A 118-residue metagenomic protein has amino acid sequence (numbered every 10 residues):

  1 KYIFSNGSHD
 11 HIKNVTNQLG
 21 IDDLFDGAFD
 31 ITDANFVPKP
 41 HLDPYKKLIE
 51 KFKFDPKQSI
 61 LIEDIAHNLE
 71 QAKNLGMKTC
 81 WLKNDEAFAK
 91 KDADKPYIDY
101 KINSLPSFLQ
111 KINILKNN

Functional and structural regions predicted by a protein language model:
S5: Conserved phosphate-coupling serine/threonine residues in phosphotransfer and NTP-handling enzymes
H9, K13-N118: Asp-based, Mg2+/Mn2+-dependent phosphohydrolase catalytic module
